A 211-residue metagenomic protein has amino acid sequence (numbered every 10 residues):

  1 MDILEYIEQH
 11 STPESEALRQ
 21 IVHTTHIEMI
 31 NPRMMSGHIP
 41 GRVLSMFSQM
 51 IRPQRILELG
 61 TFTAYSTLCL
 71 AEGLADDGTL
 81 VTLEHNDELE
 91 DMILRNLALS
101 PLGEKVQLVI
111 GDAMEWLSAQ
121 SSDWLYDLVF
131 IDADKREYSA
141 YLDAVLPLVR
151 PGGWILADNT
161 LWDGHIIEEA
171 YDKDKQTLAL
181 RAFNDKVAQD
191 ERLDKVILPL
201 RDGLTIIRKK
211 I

Functional and structural regions predicted by a protein language model:
M1-L128, K135-L156, T160-I211: A short alpha-helical cap/connector motif
